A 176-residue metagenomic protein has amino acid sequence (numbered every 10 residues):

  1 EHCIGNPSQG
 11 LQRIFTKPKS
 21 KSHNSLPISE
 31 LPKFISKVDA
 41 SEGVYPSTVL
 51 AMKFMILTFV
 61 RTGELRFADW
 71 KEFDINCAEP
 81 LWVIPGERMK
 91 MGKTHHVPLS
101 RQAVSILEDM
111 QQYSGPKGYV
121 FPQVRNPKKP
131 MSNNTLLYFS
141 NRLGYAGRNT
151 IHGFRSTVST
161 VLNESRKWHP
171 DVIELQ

Functional and structural regions predicted by a protein language model:
E1-C3, W168: Bacterial peptidoglycan biogenesis and beta-lactam-recognition machinery
C3-A68, A78, K90-K93, Y113-G115 (+1 more regions): Basic, Lys/Arg- and aromatic-enriched nucleic-acid-binding interface segment
F15, I56-T58, R88, A103 (+2 more regions): Short, flexible loop/turn elements at secondary-structure junctions
N24-S25, V97, K129: Helix-turn-helix-type domain boundary/helix-start signal
K33-K37, D74-N126, F139: Basic, alpha-helical nucleic-acid-contacting "clamp/cap" segments
S36-T48, T58, V97, Q111-R125 (+1 more regions): Short, basic (Lys/Arg/His-rich) helix/loop patches that form interaction surfaces in the mid-to-C-terminal regions
R61-G63, M91-G92, I106, K128-K129 (+1 more regions): Flexible loop/turn segments at secondary-structure boundaries
K71: Alpha-helical DNA-recognition elements
